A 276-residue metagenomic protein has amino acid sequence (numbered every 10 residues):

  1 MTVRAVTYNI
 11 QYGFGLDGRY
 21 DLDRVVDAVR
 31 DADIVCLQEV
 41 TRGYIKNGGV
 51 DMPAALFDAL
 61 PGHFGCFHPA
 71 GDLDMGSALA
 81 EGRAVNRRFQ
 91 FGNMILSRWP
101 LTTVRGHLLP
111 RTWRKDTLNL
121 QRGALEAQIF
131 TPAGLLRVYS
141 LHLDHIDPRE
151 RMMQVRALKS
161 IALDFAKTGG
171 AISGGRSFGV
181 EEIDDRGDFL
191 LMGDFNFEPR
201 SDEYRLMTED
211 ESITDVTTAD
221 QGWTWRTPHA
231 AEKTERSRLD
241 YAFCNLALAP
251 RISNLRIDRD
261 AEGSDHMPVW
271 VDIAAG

Functional and structural regions predicted by a protein language model:
M1-I34, D58, L73-G276: Active-site regions of metal-assisted phosphoester/phosphodiester hydrolases, unifying DNase/endonuclease modules
Y20, N47-D51: Generic alpha-helix structural propensity
Q38-I45: Active-site neighborhood of divalent metal-dependent phosphoester/pyrophosphate hydrolases
V40, A70, A247: Flexible loop residues that form catalytic and substrate-binding hotspots at small-molecule/glycan-binding clefts
R42, V50-P53, F197, A249: Alpha-helix N-cap/helix-start and coil->helix boundary motif
P53-L56, L60: Intrinsically disordered, low-complexity, mixed-charge
G65-P69: Surface-exposed patches in mature extracellular/periplasmic domains of secreted proteins
